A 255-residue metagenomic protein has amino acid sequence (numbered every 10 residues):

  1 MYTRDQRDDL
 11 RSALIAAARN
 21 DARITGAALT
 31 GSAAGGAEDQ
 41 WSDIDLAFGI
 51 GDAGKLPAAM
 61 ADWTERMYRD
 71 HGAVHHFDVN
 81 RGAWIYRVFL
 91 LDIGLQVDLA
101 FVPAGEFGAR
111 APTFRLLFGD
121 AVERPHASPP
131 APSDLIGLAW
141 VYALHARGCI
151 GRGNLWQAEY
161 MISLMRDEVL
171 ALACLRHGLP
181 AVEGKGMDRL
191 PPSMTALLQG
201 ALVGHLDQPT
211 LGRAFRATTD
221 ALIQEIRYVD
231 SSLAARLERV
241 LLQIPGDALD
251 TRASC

Functional and structural regions predicted by a protein language model:
M1-A22, A33-G35, F48-L99: Metal-dependent nucleotidyltransferase catalytic core
G26-L29: Hydrophobic/anchoring residues in structured secondary elements
A34, A53, A104, L179-P180: Short, solvent-exposed loop/turn segments at secondary-structure junctions
G35-W41: Short glycine-biased active-site loop of nucleotidyltransferases that positions the nucleotide triphosphate and helps
L95-V102, G108-R110: Short, positively charged
G105-D134: A short, charged helix-loop
R124-C255: Conserved nucleotidyltransferase catalytic core and NTase-mimicking acidic/glycine-rich helix/loop elements in nucleic
